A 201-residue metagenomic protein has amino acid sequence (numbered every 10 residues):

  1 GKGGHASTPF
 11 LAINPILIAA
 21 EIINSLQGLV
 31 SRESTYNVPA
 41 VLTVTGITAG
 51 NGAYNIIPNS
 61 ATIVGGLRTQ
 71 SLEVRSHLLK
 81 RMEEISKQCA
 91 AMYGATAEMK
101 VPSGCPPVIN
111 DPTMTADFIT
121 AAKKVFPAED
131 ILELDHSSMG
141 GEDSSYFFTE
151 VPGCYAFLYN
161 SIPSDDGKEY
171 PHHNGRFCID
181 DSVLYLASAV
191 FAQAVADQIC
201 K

Functional and structural regions predicted by a protein language model:
G1-I109, S138-M139: Midchain, well-structured core segments that form catalytic/ion-binding scaffolds
A6, E133-D135, I179: Thr-Gly-centered strand-to-loop micro-motif
P15-I18, I22, M114, D143 (+1 more regions): Catalytic-loop motifs flanking and including active-site residues across diverse enzymes
I18, G28, R32, K80 (+2 more regions): His/Asp/Glu-rich mid-to-C-terminal helical/loop segments that flank catalytic regions of hydrolases
N24-S31, K100, P106-N160: Active-site-adjacent substrate-binding region of metalloamidase/peptidase-like peptide-processing proteins
G46-G50, Y159-S164: Short glycine-enriched loops at secondary-structure junctions
I56-S60, V151, H172: Short, solvent-exposed loop/turn segments at the edges of secondary structure
G65, F118, F191: Residue-level signal for inorganic ion chemistry
